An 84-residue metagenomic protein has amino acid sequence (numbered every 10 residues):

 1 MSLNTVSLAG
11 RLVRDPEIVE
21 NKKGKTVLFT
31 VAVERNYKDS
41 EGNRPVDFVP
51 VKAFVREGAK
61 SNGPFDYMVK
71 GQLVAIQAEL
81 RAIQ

Functional and structural regions predicted by a protein language model:
M1-Q84: Single-stranded nucleic acid-binding surfaces, predominantly the OB-fold ssDNA-binding core
